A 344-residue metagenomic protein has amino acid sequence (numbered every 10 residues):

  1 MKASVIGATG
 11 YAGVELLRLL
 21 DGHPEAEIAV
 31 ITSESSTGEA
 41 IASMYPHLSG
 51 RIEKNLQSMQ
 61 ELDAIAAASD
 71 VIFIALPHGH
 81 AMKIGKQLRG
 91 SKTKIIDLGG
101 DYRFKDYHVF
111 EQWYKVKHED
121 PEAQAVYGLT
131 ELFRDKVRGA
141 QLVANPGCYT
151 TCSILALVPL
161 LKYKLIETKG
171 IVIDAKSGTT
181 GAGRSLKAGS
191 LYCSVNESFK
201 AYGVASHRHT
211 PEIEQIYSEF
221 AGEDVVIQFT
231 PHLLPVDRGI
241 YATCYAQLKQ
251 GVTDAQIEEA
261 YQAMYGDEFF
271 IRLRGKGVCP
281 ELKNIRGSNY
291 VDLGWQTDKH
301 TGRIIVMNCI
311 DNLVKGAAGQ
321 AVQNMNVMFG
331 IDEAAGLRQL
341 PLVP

Functional and structural regions predicted by a protein language model:
M1-E197, Y202-V204, Q296-H300, V343-P344: N-terminal Rossmann-like NAD(P) cofactor-binding subdomain of oxidoreductases, focused on the glycine-rich
K2-V5, A144, T243-Y245, V306-C309: Short glycine-rich or small-residue beta-strand-to-loop segments that form or flank ligand, phosphate, metal/Fe-S
Y11, G79, Q124, T151-L155 (+6 more regions): Conserved active-site and cofactor/substrate-binding residues in soluble primary-metabolism enzymes
L17, I154-L161, T210-E214, E258 (+3 more regions): Predominant activation on well-ordered alpha-helical scaffold segments within soluble catalytic domains
G22, E219, V327-I331: Short, well-ordered loop/turn and helix-capping segments at boundaries between secondary-structure elements and domains
E27-D63, K169-G170, D174-A175, T179-V306: C-terminal substrate-binding/catalytic lobe of Rossmann-fold NAD(P)-dependent oxidoreductases
Y149, K249, L313: Glycine-/small-residue-rich active-site loops that bind phosphorylated ligands and cofactors
A263-Y265, L282-P344: C-terminal helical cap and adjacent loop that interface with cofactors, partners, or active-site loops
